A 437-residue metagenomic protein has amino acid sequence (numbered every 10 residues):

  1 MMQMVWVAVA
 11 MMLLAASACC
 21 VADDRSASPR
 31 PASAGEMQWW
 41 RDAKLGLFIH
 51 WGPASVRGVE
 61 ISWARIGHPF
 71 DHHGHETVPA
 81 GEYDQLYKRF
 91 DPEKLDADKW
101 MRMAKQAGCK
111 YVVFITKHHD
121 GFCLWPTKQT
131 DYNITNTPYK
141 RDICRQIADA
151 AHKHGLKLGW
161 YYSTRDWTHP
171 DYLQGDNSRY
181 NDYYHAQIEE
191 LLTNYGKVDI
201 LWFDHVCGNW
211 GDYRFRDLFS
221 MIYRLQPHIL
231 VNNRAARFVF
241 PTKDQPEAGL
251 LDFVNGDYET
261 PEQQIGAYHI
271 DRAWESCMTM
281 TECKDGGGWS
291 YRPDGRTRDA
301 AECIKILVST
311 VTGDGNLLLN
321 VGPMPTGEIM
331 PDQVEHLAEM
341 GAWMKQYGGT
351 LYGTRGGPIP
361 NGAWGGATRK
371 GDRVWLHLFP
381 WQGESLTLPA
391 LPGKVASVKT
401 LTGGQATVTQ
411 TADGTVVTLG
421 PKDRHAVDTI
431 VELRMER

Functional and structural regions predicted by a protein language model:
M1-W6, A104: Positively charged n-region of N-terminal signal peptides that target proteins for export
M2, V9-A10, V427: A detector of low-complexity, intrinsically disordered, Ser/Thr/Gly/Pro/Ala-rich segments
W6-S17: Bacterial N-terminal signal peptides
A22-R437: Mature catalytic domains of secreted/periplasmic carbohydrate-active enzymes
